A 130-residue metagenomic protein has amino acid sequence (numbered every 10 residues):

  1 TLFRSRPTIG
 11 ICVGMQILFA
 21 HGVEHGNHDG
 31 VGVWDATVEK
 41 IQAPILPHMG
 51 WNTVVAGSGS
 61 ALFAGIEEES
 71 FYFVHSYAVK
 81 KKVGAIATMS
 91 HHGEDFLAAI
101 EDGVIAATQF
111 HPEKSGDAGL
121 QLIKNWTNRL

Functional and structural regions predicted by a protein language model:
T1-G50: Cysteine-nucleophile active-site neighborhood
F3, T37-L130: Amide-donor transfer/coupling interface in amidating biosynthetic enzymes
